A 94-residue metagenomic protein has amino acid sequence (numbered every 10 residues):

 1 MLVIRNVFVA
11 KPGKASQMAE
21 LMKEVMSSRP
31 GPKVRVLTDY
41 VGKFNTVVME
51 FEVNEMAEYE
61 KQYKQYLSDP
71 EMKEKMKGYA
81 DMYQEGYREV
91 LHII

Functional and structural regions predicted by a protein language model:
M1-M72, A80-I94: Short S/T/G/P-rich N-terminal loop/turn motif that feeds into the first structured element of a domain
